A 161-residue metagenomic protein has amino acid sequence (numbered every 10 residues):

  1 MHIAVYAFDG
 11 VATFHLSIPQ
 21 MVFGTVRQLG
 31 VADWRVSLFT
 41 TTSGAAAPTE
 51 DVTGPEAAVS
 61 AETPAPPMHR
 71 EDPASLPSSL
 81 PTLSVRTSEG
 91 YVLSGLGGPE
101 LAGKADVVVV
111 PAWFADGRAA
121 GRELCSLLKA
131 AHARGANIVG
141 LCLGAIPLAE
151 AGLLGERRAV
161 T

Functional and structural regions predicted by a protein language model:
M1-I138, I146-A151, G155: Extended, subdomain-level signal for the structured scaffold at the beginning of enzyme domains
I138-V139, V160: Structural detector of well-ordered beta-strand residues that form the stable sheet scaffold of enzyme domains
C142: Aromatic-residue-lined binding/catalytic grooves and analogous aromatic/hydrophobic interfacial grooves in multimeric
G155-T161: A conserved active-site-flanking secondary-structure segment within enzyme catalytic domains
